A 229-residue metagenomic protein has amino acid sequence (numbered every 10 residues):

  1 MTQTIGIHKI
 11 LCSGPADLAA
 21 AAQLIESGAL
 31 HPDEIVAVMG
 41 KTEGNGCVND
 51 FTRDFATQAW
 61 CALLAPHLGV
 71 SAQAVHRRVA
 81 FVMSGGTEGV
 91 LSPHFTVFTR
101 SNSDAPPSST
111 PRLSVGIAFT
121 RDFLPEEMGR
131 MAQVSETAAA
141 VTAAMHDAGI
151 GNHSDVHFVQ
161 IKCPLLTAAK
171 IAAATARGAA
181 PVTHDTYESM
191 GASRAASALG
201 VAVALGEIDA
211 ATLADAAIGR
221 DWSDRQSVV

Functional and structural regions predicted by a protein language model:
M1-V229: Terminal domain-initiation and capping elements
